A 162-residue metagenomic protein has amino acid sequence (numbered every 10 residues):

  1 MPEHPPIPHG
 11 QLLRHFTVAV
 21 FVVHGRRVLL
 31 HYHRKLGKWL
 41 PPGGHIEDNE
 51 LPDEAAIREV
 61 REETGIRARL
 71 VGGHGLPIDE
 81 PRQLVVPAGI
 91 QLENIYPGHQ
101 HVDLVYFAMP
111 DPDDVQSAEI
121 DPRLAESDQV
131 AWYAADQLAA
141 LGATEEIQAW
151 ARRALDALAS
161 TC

Functional and structural regions predicted by a protein language model:
M1-F21, V85: Acidic, metal-coordinating catalytic segment for phosphate/diphosphate chemistry, firing primarily on the Nudix
H15, H33, H45, H99-H101: Histidine-centered active-site/metal-ligand motif
F16-V18, R26, V102-L104, D128: Change "...and in nucleic-acid phosphodiester-cleaving endonucleases..." to "...and in nucleic-acid processing enzymes
V22-G25, H33, A108-P110: Active-site beta-strand termini and strand-to-loop segments that position acidic
R26-I78: Conserved Nudix-box catalytic region and its N-terminal flanking loop in Nudix hydrolases and closely related
D79-S117: Active-site-adjacent beta-strand/loop module that shapes the phosphate/pyrophosphate-binding cleft
L104-M109, Q116-A154: NUDIX/MutT-family hydrolases
L155-C162: Generic C-terminal helix-cap and adjacent flexible tail
